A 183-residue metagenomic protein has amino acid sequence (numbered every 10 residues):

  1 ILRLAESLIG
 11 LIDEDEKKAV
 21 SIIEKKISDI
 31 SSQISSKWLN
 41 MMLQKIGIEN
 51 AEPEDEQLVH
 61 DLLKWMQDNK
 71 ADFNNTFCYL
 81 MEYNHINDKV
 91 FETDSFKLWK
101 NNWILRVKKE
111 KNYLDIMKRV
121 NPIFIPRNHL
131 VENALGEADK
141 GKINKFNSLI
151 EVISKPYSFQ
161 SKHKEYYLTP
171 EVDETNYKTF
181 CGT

Functional and structural regions predicted by a protein language model:
I1-T183: Regulatory N- and C-terminal appendages and interdomain linkers associated with kinase/kinase-like NTP transferase
